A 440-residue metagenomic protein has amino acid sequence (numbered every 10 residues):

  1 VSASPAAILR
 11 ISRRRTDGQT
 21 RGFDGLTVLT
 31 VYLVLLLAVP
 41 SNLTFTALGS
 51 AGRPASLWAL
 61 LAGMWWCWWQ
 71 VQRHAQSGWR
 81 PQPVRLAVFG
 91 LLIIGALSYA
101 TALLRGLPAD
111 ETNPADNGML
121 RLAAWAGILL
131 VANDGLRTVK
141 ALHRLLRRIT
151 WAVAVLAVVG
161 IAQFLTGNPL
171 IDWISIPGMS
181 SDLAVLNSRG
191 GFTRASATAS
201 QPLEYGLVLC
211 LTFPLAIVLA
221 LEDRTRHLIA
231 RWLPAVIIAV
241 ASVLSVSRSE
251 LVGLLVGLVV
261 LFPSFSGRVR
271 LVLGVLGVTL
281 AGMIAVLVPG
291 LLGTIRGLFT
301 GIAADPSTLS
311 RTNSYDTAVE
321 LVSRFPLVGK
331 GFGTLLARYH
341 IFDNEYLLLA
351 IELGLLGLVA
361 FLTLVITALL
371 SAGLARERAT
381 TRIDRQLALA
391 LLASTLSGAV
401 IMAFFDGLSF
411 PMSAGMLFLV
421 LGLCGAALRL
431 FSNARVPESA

Functional and structural regions predicted by a protein language model:
V1-F23, R382-I383, L417-A440: A juxtamembrane structural motif centered on a specific transmembrane helix
G25-F45, W58-A126, G398-A399: N-terminal hydrophobic segments of proteins, predominantly signal-anchor/transmembrane helices of inner/organellar
G25-L29, P83-L91, A123, V131-N168 (+2 more regions): Interfacial loop-to-transmembrane-helix boundary motif in multi-pass membrane proteins
V28-L37, G373-F405, M416: Loop-to-helix entry and N-terminal half of a specific, functionally important transmembrane alpha helix in multi-pass
M64, A393-M402, D406-A440: Transmembrane alpha-helices of multi-pass inner-membrane enzymes
L146-G178, D182-S264, L370-G373: Alpha-helical transmembrane segments of multi-pass inner-membrane proteins
V158, F164-L170, L186, S245 (+2 more regions): A membrane-periplasm/extracellular boundary helix in multi-pass inner-membrane enzymes that assemble envelope glycans
G293-L356, A372-A379: Long extracytoplasmic/lumenal interhelical loops at the membrane interface of multi-pass membrane proteins
